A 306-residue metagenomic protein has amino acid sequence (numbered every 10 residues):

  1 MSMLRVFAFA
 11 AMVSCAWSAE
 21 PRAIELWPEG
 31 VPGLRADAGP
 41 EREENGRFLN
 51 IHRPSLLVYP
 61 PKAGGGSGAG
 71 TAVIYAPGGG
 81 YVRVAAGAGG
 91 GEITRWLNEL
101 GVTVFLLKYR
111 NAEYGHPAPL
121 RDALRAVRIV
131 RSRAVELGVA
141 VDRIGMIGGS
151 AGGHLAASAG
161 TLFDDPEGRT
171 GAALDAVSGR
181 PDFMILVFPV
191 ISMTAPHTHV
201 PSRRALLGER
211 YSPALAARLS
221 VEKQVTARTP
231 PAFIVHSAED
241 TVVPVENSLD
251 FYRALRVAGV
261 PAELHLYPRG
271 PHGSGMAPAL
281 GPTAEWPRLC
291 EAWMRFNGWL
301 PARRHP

Functional and structural regions predicted by a protein language model:
A19-G66, H116, T198, T226 (+1 more regions): N-terminal cap/lid segment of alpha/beta-hydrolase-fold proteins
E41-F48, A173, P189-Q224, P230 (+1 more regions): Mobile cap/lid helix-loop segments that gate and shape the active-site cleft of serine hydrolases
A69-G79: Short beta-strand element of the alpha/beta-hydrolase
V84-I93, F105-V141, P278-E285: Catalytic nucleophile-loop/oxyanion-hole region of alpha/beta-hydrolase and closely related hydrolase-like folds
R125-S202, A216-V221: Primarily recognizes the serine-hydrolase "nucleophile elbow" in alpha/beta-hydrolase and SGNH/GDSL folds
M193, E239-V243: Acidic catalytic loop of the alpha/beta-hydrolase fold
R228, I234-H236, D240: Short beta-strand/loop motif that positions the catalytic acidic residue of the alpha/beta-hydrolase fold
V235, V245-P306: C-terminal catalytic histidine-bearing segment of alpha/beta-hydrolase fold enzymes
